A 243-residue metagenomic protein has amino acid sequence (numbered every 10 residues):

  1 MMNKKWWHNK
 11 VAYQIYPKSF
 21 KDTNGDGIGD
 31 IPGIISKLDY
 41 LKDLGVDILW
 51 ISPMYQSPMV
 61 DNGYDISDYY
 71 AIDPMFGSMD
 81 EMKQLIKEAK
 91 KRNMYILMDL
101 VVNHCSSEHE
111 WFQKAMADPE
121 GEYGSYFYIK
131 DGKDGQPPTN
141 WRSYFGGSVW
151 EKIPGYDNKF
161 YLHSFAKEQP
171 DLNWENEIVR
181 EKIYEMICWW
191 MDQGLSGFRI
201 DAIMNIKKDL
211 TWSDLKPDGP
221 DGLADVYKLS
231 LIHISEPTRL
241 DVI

Functional and structural regions predicted by a protein language model:
M1-F198, I203-K207: N-terminal structural segment of carbohydrate-active enzymes
V11, S230-H233: Intrinsic low-complexity/disordered segments
W111-K114, R199-L229: Active-site-proximal loop/short-helix segments that contain or immediately flank catalytic acid/base residue(s)
I232-I243: Single conserved hydrophobic/aromatic residue that forms the stacking wall/gate of nucleotide- or nucleobase-binding
